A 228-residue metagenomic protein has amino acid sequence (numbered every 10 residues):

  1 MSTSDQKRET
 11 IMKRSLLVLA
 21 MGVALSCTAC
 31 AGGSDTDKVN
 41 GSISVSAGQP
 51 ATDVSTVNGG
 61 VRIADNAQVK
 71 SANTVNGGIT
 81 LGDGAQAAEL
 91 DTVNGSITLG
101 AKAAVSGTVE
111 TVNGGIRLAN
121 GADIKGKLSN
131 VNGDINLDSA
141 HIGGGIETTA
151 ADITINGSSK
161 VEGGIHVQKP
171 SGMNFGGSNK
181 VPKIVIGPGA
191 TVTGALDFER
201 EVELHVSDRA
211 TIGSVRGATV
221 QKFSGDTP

Functional and structural regions predicted by a protein language model:
M1-P228: Intrinsically disordered, low-complexity terminal regions
